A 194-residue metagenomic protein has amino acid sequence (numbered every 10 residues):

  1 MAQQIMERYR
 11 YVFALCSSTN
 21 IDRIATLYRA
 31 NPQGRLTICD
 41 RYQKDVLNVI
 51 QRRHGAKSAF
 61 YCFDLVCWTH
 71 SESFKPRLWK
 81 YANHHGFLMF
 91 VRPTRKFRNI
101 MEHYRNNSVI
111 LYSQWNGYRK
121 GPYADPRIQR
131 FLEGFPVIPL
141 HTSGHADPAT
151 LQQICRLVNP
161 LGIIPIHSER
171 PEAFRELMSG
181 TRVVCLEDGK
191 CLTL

Functional and structural regions predicted by a protein language model:
M1-L194: Acidic/His-rich, metal-assisted hydrolase cores and their charged scaffolds
